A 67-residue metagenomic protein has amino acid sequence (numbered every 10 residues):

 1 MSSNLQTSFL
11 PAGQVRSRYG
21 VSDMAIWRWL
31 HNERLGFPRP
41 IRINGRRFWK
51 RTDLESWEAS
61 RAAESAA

Functional and structural regions predicted by a protein language model:
M1-S8: A detector for short, charged/polar N-terminal pre-domain segments
S8-F9, R47: Short Lys/Arg-rich basic patches
A12-G13: Residues within the helices of the helix-turn-helix
R18-F48, A62: Major-groove DNA-recognition helix of helix-turn-helix-type DNA-binding domains
D53-A67: A short, Lys/Arg-enriched interface patch at domain edges and termini
